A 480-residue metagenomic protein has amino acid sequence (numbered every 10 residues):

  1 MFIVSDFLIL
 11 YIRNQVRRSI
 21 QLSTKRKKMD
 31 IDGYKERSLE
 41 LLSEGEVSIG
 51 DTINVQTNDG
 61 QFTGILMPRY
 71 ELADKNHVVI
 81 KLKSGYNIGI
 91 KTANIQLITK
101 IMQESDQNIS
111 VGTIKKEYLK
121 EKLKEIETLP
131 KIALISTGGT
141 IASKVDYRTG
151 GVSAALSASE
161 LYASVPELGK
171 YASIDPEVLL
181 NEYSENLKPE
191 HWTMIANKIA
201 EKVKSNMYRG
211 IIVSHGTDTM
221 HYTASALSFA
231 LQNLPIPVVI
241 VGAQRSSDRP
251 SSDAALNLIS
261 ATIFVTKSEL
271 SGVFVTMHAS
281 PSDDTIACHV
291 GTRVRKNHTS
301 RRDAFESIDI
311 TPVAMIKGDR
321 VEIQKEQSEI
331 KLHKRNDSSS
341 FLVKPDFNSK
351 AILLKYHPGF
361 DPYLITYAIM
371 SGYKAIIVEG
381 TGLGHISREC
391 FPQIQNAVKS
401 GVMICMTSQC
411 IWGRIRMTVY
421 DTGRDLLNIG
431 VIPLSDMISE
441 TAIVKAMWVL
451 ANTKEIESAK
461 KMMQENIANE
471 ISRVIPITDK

Functional and structural regions predicted by a protein language model:
K25-E125: Conserved RNA-binding domains used in RNP assembly and mRNA/RNA metabolism
L39-L41, N87, T99-K202: ATP/NTP phosphate-donor binding region
I135-S136, D146, S157-A158, Y162-L168 (+3 more regions): Accessory alpha-helical/coil subdomains and C-terminal extensions that flank or cap enzyme catalytic cores
I135-T137, V213-H215, V239-G242, F274-A279 (+3 more regions): Short beta-strand segments
V213-I236, I386-Q395: Short Gly/Thr/Asp-enriched flexible loops that form oxyanion-binding sites at enzyme active sites
P235-I236, K399-M403: A short helix->loop->beta-strand "cap" motif at the edges of active sites that frequently abuts
V241-G318: Internal gly/pro-rich beta-alpha loop/helix module that stabilizes soluble enzyme cofactors or their anionic handles
R416-V449: Interaction/scaffold regions that mediate signaling and macromolecular assembly across diverse proteins
